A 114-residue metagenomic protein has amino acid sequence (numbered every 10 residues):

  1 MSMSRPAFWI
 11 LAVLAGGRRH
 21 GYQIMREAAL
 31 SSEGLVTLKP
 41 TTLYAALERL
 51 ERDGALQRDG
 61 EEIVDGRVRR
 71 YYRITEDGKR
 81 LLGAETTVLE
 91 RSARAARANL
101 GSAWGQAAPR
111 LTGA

Functional and structural regions predicted by a protein language model:
M1-T42: N-terminal helix-turn-helix DNA-binding core of bacterial DNA-binding proteins
G16, E61-I63: Short polar/acidic secondary-structure junctions
L43-L50: Basic amphipathic alpha-helical segments that dock to polyanions
G54: Glycine-centered, phosphate/nucleic-acid-interacting loop/turn motifs that mediate DNA/RNA or nucleotide
R58: Short beta-strand "wing" residues that participate in macromolecule-binding interfaces
I63-T86: Basic, amphipathic "hinge/linker" alpha-helix immediately C-terminal to the N-terminal HTH DNA-binding motif
R80-A114: Amphipathic alpha-helical dimerization/coiled-coil segments that flank or bridge DNA-binding/regulatory modules
